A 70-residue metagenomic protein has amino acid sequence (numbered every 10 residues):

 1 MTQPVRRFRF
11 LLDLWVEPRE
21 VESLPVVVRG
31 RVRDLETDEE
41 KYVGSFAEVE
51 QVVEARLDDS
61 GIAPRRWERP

Functional and structural regions predicted by a protein language model:
M1-P70: N-terminal intrinsically disordered, cationic/polar leader segments that include organellar targeting peptides
